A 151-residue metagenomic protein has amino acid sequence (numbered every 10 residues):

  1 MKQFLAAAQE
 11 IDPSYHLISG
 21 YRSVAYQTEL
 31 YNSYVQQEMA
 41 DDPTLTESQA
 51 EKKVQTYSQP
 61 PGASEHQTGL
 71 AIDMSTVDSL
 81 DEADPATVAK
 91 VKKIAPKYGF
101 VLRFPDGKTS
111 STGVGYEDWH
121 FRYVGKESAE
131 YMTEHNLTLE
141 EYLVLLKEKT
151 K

Functional and structural regions predicted by a protein language model:
M1-T150: Cell-envelope/glycan interface and biosynthesis
